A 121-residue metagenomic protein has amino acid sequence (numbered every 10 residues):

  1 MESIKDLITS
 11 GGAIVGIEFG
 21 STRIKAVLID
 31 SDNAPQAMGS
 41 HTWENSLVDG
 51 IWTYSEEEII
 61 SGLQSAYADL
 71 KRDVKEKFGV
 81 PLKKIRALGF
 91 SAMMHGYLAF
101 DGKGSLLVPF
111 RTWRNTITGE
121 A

Functional and structural regions predicted by a protein language model:
M1-V108: N-terminal glycine/serine-rich phosphate-binding loop of ATP-dependent small-molecule kinases, especially carbohydrate
R111: Surface "functional belts" at beta-alpha junctions
R114-A121: Glycine-rich phosphate-binding loop plus the immediately following alpha-helix
